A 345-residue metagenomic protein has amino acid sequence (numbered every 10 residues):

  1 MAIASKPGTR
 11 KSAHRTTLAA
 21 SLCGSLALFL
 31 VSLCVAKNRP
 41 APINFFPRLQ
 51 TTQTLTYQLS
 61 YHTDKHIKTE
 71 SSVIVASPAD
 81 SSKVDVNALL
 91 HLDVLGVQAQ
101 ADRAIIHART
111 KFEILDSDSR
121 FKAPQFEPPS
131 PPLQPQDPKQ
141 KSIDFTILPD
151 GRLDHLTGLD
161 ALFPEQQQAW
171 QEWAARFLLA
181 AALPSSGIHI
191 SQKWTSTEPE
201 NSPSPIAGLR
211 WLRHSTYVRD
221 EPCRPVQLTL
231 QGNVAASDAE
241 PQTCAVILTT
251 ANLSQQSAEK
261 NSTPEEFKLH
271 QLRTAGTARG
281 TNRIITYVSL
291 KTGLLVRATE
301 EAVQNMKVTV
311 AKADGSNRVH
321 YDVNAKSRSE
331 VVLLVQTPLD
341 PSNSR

Functional and structural regions predicted by a protein language model:
M1-R15: N-terminal secretory signal peptides that target proteins for export/translocation
G8-K11, A27, R39: N-terminal targeting/docking segments
T16-A20: Short, hydrophobic alpha-helical membrane anchors of single-pass surface/secreted proteins
S21-S32: Bacterial N-terminal signal peptides
C34-R345: Signature of exported/secreted
